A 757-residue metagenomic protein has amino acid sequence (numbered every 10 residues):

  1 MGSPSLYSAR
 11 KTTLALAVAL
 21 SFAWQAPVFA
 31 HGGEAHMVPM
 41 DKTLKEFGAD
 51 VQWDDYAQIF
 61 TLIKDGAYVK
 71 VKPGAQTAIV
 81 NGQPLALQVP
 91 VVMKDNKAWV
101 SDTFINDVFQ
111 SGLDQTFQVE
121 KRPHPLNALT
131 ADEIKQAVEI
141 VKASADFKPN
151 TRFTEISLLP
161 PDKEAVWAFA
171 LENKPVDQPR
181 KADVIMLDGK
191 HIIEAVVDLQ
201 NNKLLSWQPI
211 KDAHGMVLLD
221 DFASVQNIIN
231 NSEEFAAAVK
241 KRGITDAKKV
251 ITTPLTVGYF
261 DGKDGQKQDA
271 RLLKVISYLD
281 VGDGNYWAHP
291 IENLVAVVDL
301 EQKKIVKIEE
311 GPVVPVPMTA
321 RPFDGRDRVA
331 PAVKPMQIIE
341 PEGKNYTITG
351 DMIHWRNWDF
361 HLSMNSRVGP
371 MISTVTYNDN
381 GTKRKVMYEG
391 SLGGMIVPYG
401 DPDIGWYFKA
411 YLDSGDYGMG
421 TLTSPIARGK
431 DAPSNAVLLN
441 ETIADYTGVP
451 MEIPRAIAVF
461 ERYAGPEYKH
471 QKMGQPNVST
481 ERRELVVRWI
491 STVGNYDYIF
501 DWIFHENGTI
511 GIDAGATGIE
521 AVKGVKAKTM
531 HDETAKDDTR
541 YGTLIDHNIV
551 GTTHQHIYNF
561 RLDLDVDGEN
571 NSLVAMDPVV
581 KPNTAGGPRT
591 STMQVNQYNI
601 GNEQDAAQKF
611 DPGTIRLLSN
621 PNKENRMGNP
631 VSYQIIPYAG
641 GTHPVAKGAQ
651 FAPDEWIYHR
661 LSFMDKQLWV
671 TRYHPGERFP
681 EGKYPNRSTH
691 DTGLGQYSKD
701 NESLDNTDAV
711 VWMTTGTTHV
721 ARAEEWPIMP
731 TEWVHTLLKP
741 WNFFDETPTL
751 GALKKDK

Functional and structural regions predicted by a protein language model:
L6-K11, A15-R122: Primary recognition of N-terminal secretory signal peptides and signal-anchoring hydrophobic helices
G33, M93-D95, D177, Q268 (+3 more regions): Surface-exposed coil/turn segments at beta-strand junctions on protein surfaces, enriched
D41-K45, T103, D107, K135 (+5 more regions): Solvent-exposed, polar/charged alpha-helical surfaces in well-ordered, non-transmembrane soluble domains, broadly
D50-Y56, V69-I79, G112-V119, K148-P149 (+4 more regions): Extended intrinsically disordered, low-complexity coil regions enriched in Ser, Thr, Gly, Ala and often Pro
P125-A170, L218-G262: Short, non-transmembrane alpha-helical segments in secretory-pathway proteins
K148-Q200, D246-L300, R356, V487: Exposed beta-strand-loop-beta-strand "reactive/processing" segments of non-cytosolic proteins
L187-D198, W207, D220, S232-A237 (+5 more regions): Structured, charged N-terminal subsegments at the starts of enzyme catalytic cores and at intra-chain domain/subunit
L199-L204, Q208-V217, K240-R242, D280-P370 (+4 more regions): Extended effector regions of multi-domain proteins
